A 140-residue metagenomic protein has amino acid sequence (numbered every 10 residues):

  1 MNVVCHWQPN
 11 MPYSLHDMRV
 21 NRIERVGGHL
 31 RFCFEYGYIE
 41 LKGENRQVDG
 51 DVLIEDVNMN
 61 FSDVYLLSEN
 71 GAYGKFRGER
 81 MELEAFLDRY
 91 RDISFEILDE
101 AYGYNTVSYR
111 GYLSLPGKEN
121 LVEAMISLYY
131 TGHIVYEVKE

Functional and structural regions predicted by a protein language model:
M1-E140: Surface-exposed, interaction-prone regions used to assemble/regulate multi-protein complexes
